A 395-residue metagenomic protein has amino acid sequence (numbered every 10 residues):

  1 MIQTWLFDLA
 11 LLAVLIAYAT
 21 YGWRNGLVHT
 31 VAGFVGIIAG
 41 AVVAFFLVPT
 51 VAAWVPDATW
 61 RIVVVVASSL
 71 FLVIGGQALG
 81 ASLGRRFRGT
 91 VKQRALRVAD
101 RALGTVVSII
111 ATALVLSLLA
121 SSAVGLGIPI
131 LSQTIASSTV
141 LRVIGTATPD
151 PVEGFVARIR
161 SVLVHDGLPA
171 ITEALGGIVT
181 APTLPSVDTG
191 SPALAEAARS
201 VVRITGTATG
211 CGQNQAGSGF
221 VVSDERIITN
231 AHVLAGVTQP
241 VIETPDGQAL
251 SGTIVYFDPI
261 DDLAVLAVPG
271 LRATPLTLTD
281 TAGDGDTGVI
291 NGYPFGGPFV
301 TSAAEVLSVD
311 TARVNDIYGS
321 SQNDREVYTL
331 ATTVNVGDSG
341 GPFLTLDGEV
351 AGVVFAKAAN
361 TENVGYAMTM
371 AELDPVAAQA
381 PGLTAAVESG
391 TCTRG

Functional and structural regions predicted by a protein language model:
M1-S186: Alpha-helical transmembrane segments and their juxtamembrane interface "caps" in small multi-pass membrane proteins
L11-L12, T209-G212, T332-N335: Short loop/turn motifs at secondary-structure junctions and domain boundaries
W23, V187-P192, S200-D224, Q248-S251 (+3 more regions): A conserved glycine-rich beta-strand in the N-terminal activation segment of trypsin-fold
H29, I228, A351-G352: Generic structural signal for well-ordered beta-strand positions
P56, R88, V107, V124 (+3 more regions): Sec-exported extracytoplasmic/periplasmic mature domains
I135-S218, Q239, A378, G382-G395: N-terminal activation segment of mature serine protease catalytic domains
R199-T205, A264-P275, V300-G390, R394: Active-site region of chymotrypsin-like
A208-A216, S223-V300, T384-E388: Conserved active-site neighborhood of the chymotrypsin/trypsin-like protease fold
